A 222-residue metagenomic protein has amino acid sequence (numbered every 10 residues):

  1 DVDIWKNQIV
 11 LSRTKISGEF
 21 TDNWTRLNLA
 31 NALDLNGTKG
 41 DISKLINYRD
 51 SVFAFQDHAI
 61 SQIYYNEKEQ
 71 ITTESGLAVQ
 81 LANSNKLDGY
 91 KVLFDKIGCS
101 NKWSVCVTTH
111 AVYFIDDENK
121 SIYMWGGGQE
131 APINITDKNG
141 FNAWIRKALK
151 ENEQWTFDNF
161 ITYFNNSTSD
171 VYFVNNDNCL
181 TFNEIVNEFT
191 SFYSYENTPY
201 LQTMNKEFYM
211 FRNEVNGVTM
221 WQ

Functional and structural regions predicted by a protein language model:
D1-A30: Long, low-complexity, polar/charged, intrinsically disordered or flexibly structured peripheral segments
T14-S17, T25, L35, D50 (+1 more regions): Homeobox/homeodomain signature
N28, K39, Y193: Solvent-exposed, flexible loop/coil residues
N28-L35, G89-D95: A short beta-strand motif characteristic of beta-propeller blades
L35-N36, K68: Long, low-complexity, acidic Ser/Pro- and Gly-enriched intrinsically disordered regions in large eukaryotic
N36, S43-K44: A general structural signal for stabilizing positions within well-ordered secondary structure
S43, R49-S51, D57-Q222: Beta-sheet-dominated scaffold domains
